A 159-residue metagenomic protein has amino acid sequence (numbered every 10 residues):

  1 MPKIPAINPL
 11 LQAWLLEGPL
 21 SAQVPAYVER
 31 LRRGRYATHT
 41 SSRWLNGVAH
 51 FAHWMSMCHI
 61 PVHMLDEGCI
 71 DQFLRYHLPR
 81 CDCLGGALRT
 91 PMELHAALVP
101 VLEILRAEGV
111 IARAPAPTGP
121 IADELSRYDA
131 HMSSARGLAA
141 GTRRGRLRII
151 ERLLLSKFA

Functional and structural regions predicted by a protein language model:
P2-I7, V24, G34-G109, L138-A159: Non-catalytic DNA-binding core/recognition domains of DNA-processing enzymes
L11, L16-P19, A116-P120, E124-S126 (+2 more regions): Intrinsic, low-complexity N-terminal interaction/targeting segments
E17-A26, R43-G47, E124-L125: Helix-boundary capping/turn motifs
V28-R32, A52, D129-S133: Amphipathic alpha-helical segments within well-ordered protein domains
V110-A114: Charged interaction scaffolds used for protein-protein
